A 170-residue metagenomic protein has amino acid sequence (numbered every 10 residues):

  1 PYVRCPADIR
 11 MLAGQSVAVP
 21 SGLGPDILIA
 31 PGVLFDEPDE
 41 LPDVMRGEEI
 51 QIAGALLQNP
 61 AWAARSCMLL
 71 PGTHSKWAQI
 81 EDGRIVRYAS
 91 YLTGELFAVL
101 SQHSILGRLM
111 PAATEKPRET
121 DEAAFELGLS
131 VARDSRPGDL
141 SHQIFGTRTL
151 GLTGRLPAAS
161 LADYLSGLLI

Functional and structural regions predicted by a protein language model:
P1, G72, I170: Short glycine-rich phosphate-binding loop at a beta-alpha junction
P1-A55: Glycine-rich phosphate-binding loop and adjoining helix at the ATP-binding site of ATP-dependent phosphoryl-transfer
D8, K116-D121, R136, T153 (+1 more regions): Alpha-helix capping and helix-coil boundary motifs
L12-G14, E48, A89, T93 (+3 more regions): Generic structural signal for well-ordered, non-membrane alpha-helical segments in soluble metabolic enzymes
A18-P25, S130-H142: An acidic intrinsically disordered interaction segment
P31-A132: Glycine-rich phosphate-binding loop plus the immediately following alpha-helix
R133-L169: Adenine-nucleotide phosphate-binding core of ATP-dependent small-molecule kinases
